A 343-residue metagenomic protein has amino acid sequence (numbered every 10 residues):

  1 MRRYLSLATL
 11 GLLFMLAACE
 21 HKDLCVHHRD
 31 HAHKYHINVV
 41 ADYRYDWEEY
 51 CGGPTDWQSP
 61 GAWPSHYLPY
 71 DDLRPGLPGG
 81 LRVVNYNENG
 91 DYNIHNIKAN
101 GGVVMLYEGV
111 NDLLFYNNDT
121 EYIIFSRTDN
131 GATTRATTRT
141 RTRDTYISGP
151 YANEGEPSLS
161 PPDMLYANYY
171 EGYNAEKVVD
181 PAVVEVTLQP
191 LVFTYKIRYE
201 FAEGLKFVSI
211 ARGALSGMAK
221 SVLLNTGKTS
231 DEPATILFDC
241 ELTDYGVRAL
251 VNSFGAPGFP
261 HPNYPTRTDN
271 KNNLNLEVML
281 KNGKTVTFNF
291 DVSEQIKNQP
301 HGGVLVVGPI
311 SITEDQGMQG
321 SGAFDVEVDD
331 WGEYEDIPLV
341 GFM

Functional and structural regions predicted by a protein language model:
R2-L10: Sec-dependent signal peptide recognition, specifically the positively charged N-region followed immediately by
M15-A18: C-terminal motif of bacterial Sec signal peptides marking the signal peptidase cleavage site
C25-W63, L188-E200: A short, Gly/Thr-enriched small/hydrophobic beta-strand-prone motif that recurs across taxa
D56-G76: N-terminal, Lys/Arg-enriched amphipathic/low-complexity engagement segments that precede the first folded domain
D72-R127, F207-K297: Tryptophan-paired
E88-Q189: Short, low-hydrophobicity acidic/polar segments
T142-F254: Acidic, serine/threonine- and glycine-rich low-complexity intrinsically disordered segments that serve as flexible
P262-M343: Hydrophilic extracytoplasmic domains
